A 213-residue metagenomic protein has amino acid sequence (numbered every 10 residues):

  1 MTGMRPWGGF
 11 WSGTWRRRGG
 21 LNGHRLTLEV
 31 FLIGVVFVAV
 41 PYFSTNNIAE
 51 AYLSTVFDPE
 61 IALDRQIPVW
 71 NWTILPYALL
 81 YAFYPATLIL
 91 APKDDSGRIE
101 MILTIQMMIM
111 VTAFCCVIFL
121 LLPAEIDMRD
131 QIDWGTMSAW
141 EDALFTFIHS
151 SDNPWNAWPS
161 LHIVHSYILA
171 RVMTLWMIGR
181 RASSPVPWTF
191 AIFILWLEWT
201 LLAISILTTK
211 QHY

Functional and structural regions predicted by a protein language model:
T2-A86: N-terminal transmembrane-helix/juxtamembrane module of multi-pass inner/ER membrane proteins
V40-A49, F114-M128: C-terminal TM-helix exit segments that contain a strictly Trp-centered aromatic cap at the helix terminus
N47-Y52, D94-D95, A124-R129, W176-R180 (+1 more regions): Membrane-interface elements of multi-pass transporters and channels
D64-N71, S96-E100, H149, N153-N156 (+1 more regions): Juxtamembrane loop-transmembrane helix junctions in multi-pass integral membrane proteins, especially the extracellular
I74-L88, Q106-A113, H165-I168: Hydrophobic alpha-helical transmembrane segments
A86-L121, A191-L195: Interfacial segments of alpha-helical transmembrane regions
I126-S151: Membrane-interface interhelical connector segments
F147-Y213: Membrane-embedded catalytic cores of phosphoryl/pyrophosphoryl-handling enzymes
